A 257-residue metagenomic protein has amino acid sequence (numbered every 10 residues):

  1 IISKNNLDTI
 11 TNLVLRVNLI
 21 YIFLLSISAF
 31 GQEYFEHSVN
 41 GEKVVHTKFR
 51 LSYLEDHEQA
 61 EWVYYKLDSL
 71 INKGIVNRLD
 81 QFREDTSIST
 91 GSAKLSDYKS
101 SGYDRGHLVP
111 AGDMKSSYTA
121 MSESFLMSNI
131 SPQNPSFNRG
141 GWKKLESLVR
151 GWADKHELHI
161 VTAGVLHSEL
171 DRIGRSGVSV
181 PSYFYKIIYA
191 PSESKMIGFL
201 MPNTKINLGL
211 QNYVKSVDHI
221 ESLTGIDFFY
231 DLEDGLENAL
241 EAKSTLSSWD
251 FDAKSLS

Functional and structural regions predicted by a protein language model:
I2-N6: Extreme N-terminal basic, low-complexity initiation segments that serve as generic localization/processing leaders
I22-G31: Hydrophobic h-region of N-terminal signal peptides that target proteins for export in Gram-negative bacteria
F30-S257: Domain-level detector for secreted/extracellular nuclease and nuclease-toxin modules, and for the ENPP-like C-terminal
